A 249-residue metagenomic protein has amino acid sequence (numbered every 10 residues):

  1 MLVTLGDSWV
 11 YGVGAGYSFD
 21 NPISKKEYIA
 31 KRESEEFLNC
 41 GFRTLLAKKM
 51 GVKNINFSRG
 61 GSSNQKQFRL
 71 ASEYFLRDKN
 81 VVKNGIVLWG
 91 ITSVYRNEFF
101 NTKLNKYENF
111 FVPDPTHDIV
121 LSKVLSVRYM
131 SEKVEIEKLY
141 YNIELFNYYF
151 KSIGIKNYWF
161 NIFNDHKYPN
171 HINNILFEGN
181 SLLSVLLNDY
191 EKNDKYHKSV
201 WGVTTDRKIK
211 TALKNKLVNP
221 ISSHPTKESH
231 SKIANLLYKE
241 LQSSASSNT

Functional and structural regions predicted by a protein language model:
M1-Q65, K232: Serine-esterase "nucleophile elbow" of acetyl-processing enzymes
Y17, N21, K66-R69, N101 (+1 more regions): Generic alpha-helix signal with a bias toward terminal, lower-confidence helices and secondary-structure junctions
R59, K66-R77: Active-site donor-binding segments of glycosyltransferases and PAPS-dependent sulfotransferases
Q65-Q67, P169-N170: Short Asp/Glu-rich motifs
S72-T249: Alpha-helical cap/lid subdomain in secreted, periplasmic, or secretory-pathway luminal O-acyl-processing enzymes
